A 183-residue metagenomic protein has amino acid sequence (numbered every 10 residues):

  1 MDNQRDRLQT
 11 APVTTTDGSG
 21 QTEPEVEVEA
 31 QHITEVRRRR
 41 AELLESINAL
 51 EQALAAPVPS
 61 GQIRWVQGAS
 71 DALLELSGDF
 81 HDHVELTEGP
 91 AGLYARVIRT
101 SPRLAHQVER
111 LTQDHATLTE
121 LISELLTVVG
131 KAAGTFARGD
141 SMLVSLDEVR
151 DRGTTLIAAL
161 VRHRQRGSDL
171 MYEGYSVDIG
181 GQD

Functional and structural regions predicted by a protein language model:
M1-D183: Small-residue-biased structural context
